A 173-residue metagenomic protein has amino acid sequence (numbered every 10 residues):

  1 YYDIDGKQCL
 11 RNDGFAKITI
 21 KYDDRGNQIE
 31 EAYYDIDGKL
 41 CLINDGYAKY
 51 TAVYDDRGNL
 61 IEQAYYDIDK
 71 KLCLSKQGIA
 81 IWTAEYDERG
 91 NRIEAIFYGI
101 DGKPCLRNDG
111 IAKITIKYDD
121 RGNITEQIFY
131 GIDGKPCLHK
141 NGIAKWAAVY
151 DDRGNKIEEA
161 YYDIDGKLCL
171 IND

Functional and structural regions predicted by a protein language model:
Y1-D173: Thr-biased low-complexity repeat/linker tracts and other Thr-enriched repetitive architectures
